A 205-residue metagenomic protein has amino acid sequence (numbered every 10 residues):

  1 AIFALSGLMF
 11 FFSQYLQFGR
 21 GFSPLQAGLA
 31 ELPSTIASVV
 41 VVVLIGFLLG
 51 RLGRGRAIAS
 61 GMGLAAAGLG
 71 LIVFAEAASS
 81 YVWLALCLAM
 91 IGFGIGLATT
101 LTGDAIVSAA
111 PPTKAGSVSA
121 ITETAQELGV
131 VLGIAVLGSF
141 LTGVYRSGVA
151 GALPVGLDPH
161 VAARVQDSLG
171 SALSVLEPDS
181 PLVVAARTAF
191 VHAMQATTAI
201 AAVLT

Functional and structural regions predicted by a protein language model:
A1-S117: Transmembrane core module of solute transporters
D104-A105, A109, I121, A125-T205: Hydrophobic transmembrane architecture of multi-pass small-molecule transporters
